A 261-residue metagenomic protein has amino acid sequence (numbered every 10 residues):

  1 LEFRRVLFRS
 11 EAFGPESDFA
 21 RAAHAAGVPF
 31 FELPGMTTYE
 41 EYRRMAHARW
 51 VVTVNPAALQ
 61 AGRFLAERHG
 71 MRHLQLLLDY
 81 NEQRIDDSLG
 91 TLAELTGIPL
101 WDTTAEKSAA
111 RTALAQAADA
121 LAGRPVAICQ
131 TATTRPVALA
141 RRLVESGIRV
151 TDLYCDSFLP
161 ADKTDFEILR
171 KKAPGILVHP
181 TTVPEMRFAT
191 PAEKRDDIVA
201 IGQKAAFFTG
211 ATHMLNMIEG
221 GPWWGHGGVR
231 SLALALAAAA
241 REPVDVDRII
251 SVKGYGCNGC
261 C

Functional and structural regions predicted by a protein language model:
L1-C261: An N-terminal assembly and electron-transfer interface module characteristic of large anaerobic redox and radical
